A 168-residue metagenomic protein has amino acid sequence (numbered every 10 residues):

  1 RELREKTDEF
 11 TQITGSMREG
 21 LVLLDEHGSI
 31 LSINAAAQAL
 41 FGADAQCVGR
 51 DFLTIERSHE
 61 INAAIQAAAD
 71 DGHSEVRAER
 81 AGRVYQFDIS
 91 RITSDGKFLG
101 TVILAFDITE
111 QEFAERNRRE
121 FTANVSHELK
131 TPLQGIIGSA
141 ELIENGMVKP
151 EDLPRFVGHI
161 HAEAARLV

Functional and structural regions predicted by a protein language model:
R1-Q12, E110-A114: Short, charged amphipathic alpha-helical "coupling" segments at sensory-output junctions in signaling proteins
G15, A123-H127: Conserved phosphoacceptor histidine of two-component systems
S32-F41: N-terminal capping loop/helix in small sensory signaling domains highlighted by a polar->aromatic N-x2-3-F motif
Q46-E110: PAS-family sensory/regulatory modules and their coupling/dimerization elements
L129-E141: Short post-phosphohistidine helix in the DHp/HisKA domain of histidine kinases
E144-E151: Short acidic helix/loop segment immediately C-terminal to the autophosphorylated histidine in two-component histidine
A162-V168: Short alpha-helical segment of the dimerization/phosphotransfer core of two-component systems
